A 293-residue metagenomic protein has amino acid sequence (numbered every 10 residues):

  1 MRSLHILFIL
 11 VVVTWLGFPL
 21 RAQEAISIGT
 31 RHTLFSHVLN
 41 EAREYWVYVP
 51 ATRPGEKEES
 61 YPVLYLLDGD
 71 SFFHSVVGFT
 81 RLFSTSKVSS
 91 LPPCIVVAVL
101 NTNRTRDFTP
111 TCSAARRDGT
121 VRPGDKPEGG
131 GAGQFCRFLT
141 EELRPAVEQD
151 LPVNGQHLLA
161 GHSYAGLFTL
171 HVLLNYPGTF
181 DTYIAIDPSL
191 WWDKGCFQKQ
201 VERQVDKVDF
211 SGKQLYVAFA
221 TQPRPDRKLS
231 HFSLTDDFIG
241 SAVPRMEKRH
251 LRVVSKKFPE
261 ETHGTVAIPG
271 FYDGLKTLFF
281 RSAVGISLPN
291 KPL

Functional and structural regions predicted by a protein language model:
M1-R2: N-terminal secretory signal peptides that target proteins for export/translocation
I6-G17: Bacterial N-terminal signal peptides
F18-A22: Sec/Tat signal peptide C-region and signal peptidase I cleavage site
Q23-L293: Non-catalytic cap/lid and distal C-terminal segments of serine-dependent acyl enzymes
